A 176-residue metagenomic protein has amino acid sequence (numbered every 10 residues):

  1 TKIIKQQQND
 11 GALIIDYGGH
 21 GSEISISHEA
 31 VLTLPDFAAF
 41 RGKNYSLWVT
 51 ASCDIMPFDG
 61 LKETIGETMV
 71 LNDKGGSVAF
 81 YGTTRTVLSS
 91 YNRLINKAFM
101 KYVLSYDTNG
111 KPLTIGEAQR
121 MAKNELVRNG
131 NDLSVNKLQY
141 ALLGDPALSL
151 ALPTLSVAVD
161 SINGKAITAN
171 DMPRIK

Functional and structural regions predicted by a protein language model:
T1-K176: Cysteine-dependent hydrolase recognition
